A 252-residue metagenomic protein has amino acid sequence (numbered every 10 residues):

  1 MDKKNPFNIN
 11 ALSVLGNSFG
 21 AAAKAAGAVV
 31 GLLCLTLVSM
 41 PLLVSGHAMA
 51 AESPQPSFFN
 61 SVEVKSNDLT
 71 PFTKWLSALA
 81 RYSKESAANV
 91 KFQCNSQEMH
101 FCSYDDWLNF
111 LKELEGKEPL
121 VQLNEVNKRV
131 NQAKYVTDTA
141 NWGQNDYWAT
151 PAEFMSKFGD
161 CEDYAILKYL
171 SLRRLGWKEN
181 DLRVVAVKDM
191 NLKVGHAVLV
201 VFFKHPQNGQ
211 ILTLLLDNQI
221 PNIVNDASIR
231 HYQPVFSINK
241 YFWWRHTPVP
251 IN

Functional and structural regions predicted by a protein language model:
M1-A23: N-terminal secretory signal peptides that target proteins for export/translocation
D2, L42-N252: A structural boundary/capping signal
P6-F7, G27, S171: Intrinsically disordered, low-complexity segments enriched in glycine/proline and serine/threonine
I9, V14, V38-M40, V44: Short hydrophobic transmembrane-like helices used for membrane targeting/insertion
A26, V30, S83-S86: Short, flexible helical or helix-coil boundary motifs
V29-P41: Bacterial N-terminal signal peptides
